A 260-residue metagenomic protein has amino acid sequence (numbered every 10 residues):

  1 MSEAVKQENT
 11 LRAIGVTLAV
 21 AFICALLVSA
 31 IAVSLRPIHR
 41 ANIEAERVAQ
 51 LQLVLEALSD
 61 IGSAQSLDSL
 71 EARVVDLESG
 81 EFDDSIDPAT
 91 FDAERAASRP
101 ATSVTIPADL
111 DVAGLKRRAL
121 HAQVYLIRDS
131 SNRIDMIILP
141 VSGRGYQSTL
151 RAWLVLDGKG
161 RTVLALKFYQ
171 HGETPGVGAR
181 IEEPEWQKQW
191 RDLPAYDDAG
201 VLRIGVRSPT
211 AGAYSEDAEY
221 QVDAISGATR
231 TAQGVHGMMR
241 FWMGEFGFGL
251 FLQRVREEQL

Functional and structural regions predicted by a protein language model:
E3-L260: Flexible, solvent-exposed loop/hinge segments and secondary-structure transition points
